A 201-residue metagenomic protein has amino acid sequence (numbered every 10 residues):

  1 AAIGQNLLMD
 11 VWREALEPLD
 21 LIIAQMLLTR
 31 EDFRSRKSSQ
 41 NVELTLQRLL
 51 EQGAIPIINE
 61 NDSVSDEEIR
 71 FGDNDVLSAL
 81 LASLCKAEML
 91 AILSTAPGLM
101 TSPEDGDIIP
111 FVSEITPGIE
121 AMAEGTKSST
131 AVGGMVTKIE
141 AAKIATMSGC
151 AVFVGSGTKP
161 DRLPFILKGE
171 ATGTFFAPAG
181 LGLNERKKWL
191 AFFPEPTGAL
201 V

Functional and structural regions predicted by a protein language model:
A1-V201: C-terminal catalytic "cap/lid" subdomain
